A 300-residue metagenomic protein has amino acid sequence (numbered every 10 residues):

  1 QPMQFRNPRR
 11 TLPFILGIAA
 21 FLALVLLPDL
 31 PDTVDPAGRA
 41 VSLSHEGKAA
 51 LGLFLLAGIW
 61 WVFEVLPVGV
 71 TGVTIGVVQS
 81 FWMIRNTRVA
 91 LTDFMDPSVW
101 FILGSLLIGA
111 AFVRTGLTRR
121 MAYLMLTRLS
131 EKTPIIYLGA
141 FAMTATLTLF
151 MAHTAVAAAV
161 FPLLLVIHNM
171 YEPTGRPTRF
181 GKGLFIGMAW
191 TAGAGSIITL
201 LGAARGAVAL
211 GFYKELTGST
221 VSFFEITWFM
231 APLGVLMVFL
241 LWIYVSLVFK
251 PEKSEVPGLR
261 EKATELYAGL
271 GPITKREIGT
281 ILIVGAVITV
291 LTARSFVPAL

Functional and structural regions predicted by a protein language model:
M3-D32, R114-L117, P173-W190, A194-A209 (+2 more regions): Juxtamembrane and boundary regions of transmembrane helices in multi-pass small-molecule transporters and channels
T11-F21, E46-I84, D96-L107, A159-L163 (+3 more regions): Hydrophobic mid-bilayer segments of alpha-helices in multi-pass membrane transport proteins, especially secondary
A23-P28, G58-F63, T146-L149, G271-P272 (+1 more regions): Hydrophobic alpha-helical transmembrane segments
V25-L43, I59, F63-V65, R88-V89 (+1 more regions): Short, hydrophobic transmembrane alpha-helix segments
L27, V62-F63, F81-W82, L129 (+4 more regions): Helix-loop junctions at the membrane-solvent interface of multi-pass transporters, primarily the C-terminal
D35-R39, L56, G69-G175: Membrane-embedded alpha-helical segments and adjacent helix-loop junctions characteristic of multi-pass solute
A57-P67, M143-A152, A189-L201: Transmembrane alpha-helix interface/packing and boundary motifs in multi-pass membrane proteins, characterized by
